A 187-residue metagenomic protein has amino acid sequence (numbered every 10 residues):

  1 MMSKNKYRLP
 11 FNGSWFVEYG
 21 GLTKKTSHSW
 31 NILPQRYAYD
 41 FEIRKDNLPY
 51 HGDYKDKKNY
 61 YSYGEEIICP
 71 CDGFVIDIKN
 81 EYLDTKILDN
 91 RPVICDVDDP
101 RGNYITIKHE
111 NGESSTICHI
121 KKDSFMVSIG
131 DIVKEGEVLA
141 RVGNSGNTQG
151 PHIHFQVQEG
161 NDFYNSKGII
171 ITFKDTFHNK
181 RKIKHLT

Functional and structural regions predicted by a protein language model:
M1-D72, H178-T187: Polar/charged, compositionally biased leader and regulatory segments
N5, F16-E18, T26, I94-V97 (+3 more regions): Acidic, glycine-rich catalytic/binding loops that coordinate metals and/or anionic ligands
E18, F74-I76, G143, Q158: Conserved positions in beta-strands of structured domains
Y61-S62, F74-K121: Zn2+-dependent peptidoglycan hydrolase active-site motif and core
R91-P92, K134-T148: Short hydrophobic beta/alpha edge segments that flank linear recognition/processing sites
E113-G136: Short histidine-centered loop motifs in beta-beta connectors
I120, G150-Q158: Histidine-centered catalytic micro-motifs
